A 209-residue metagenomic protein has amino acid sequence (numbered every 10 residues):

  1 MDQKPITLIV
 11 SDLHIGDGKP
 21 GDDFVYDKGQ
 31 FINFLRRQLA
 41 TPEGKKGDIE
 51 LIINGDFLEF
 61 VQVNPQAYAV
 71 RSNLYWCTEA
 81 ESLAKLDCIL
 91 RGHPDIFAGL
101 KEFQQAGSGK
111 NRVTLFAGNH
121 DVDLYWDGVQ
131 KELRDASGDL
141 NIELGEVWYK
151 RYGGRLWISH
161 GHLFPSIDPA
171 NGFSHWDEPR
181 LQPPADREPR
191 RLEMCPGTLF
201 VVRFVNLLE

Functional and structural regions predicted by a protein language model:
M1-E209: Extended recognition/assembly regions associated with phosphoester-bond processing machinery
